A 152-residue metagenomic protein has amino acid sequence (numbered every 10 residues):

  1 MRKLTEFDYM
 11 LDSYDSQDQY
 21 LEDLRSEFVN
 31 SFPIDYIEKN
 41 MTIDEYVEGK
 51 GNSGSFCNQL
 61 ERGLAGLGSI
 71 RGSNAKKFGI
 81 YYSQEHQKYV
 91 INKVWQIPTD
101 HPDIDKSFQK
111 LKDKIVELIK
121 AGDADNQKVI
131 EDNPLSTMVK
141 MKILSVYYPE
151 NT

Functional and structural regions predicted by a protein language model:
M1-T137, Y148-T152: An N-terminal alpha-helical hairpin/helix-loop-helix interaction module that forms a charged, gly/pro-flexible surface
M138-K142: Elongated alpha-helical scaffolds
L144-V146: Short active-site loop/helix that positions an aromatic residue
